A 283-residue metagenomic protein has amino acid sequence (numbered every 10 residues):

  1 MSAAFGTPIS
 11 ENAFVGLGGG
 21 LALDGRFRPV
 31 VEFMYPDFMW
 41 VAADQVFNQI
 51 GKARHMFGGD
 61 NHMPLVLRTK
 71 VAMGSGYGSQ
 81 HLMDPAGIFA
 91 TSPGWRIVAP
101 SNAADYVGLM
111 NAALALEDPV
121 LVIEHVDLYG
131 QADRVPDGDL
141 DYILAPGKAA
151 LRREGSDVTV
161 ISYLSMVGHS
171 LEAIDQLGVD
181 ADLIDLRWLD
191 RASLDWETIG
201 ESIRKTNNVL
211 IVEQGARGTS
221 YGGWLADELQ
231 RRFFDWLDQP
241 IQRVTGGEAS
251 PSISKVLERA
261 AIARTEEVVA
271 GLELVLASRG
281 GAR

Functional and structural regions predicted by a protein language model:
M1-I123, D127-L128, W196, R259 (+1 more regions): Thiamine diphosphate
N61-M63, G74, V126-D127, Q131-R283: Thiamine diphosphate
